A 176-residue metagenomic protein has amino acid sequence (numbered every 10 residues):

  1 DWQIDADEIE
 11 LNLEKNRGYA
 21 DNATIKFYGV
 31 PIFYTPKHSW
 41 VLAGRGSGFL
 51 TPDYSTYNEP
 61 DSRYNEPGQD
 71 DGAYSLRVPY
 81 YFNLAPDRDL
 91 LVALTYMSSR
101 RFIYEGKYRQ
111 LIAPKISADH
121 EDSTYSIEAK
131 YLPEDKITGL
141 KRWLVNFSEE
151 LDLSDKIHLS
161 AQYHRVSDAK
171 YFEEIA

Functional and structural regions predicted by a protein language model:
D1-D119: Outer-membrane beta-barrel initiation region
D1-E10, D122-K130, Y163-V166: Short intrinsically disordered, low-complexity coil segments enriched in acidic
R17-G18, D87-L90, I112-E128, D152-A161 (+1 more regions): Repeated loop/turn-to-beta-strand initiation elements of outer-membrane beta-barrel proteins
E128-A176: Flexible loop and strand-edge segments within Gram-negative outer membrane beta-barrel domains
